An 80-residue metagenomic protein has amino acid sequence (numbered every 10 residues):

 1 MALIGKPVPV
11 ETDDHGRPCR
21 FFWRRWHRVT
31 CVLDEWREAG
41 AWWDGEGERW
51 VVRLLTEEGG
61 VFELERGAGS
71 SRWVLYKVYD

Functional and structural regions predicted by a protein language model:
M1-D80: Non-catalytic peripheral regions of nucleotide-handling enzymes
